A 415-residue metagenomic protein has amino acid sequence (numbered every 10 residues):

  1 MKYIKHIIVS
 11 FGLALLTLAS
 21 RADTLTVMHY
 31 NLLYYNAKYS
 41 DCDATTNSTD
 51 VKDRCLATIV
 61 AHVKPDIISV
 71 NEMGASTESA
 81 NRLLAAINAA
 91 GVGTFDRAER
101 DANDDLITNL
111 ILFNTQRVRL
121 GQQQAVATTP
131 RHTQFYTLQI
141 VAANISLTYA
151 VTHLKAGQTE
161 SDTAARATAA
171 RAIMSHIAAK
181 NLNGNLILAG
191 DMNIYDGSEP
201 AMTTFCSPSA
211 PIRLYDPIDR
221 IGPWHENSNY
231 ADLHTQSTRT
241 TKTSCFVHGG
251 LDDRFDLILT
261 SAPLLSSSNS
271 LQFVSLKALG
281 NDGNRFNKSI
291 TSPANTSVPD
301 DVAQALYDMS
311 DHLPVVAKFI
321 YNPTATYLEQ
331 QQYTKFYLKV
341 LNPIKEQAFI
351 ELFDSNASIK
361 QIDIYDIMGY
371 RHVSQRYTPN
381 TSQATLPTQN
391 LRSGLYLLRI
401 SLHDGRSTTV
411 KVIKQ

Functional and structural regions predicted by a protein language model:
M1-T24, T326-L328, T385: Bacterial Sec-dependent N-terminal signal peptides
R21-A90, D101-L106, G283-N295, I320-P323: N-terminal, active-site-proximal structural segment of metallo-dependent hydrolase catalytic domains
V27-L32, I59-A80, L112, Y149 (+4 more regions): Active-site beta-strand/loop signature of hydrolases that rely on acidic residues for catalysis
Y34-D41, T159, S267-S268, V316: Short, solvent-exposed loop/turn elements at domain surfaces
Y39-N47, T58, D66-G74, Q124 (+4 more regions): Second-shell loop/turn segments in exported
M73-K155: Structured beta-strand-rich core segments of catalytic domains in phosphoester-bond hydrolases
S76, A179-G184, I194-A325: Metal-dependent phosphoester-hydrolase catalytic domains
Q331-Q415: C-terminal outer-membrane/trafficking sorting elements
